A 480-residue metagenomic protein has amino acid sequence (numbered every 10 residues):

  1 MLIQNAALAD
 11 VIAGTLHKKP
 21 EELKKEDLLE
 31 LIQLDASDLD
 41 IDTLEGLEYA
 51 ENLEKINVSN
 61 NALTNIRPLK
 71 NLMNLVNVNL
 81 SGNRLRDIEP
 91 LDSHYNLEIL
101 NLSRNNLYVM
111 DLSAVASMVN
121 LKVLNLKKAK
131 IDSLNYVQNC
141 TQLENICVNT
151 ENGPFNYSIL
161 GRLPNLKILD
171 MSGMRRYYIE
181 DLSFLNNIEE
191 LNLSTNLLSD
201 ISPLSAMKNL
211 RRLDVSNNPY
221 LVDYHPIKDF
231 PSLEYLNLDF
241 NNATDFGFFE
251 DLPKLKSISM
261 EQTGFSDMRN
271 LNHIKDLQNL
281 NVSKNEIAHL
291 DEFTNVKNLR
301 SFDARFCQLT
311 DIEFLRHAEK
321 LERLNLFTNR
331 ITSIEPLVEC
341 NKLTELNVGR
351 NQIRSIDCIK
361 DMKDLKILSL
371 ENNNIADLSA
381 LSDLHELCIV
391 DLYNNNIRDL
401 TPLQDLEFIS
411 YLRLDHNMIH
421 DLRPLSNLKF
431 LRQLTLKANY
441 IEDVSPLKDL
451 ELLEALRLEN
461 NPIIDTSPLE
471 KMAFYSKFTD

Functional and structural regions predicted by a protein language model:
L2-E51: LRR flanking "cap" motifs
L29-D42, N52-L63, N74-R84, P90 (+24 more regions): Concave beta-strand-loop units of leucine-rich repeat
D42-L47, I66-L69, I88-L91, M110-V115 (+17 more regions): Canonical leucine-rich repeat
